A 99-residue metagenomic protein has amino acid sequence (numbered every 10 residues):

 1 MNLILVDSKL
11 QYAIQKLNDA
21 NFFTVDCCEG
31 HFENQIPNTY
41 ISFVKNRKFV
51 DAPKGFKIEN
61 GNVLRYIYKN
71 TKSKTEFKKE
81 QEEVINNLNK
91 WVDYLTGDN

Functional and structural regions predicted by a protein language model:
M1-V6: Terminal, regulation- and interaction-focused segments at domain boundaries
D7-K54: Amphipathic, interaction-prone secondary-structure segments
F22-N34, G61-R65, D93-N99: Short glycine-rich, low-complexity/disordered patches
N34-N46, N62-K79: Short cationic amphipathic helices and targeting signals
P53-G61: Short glycine-aromatic motifs
R65-N99: Ampiphathic alpha-helical segments that act as solvent-exposed interaction surfaces
